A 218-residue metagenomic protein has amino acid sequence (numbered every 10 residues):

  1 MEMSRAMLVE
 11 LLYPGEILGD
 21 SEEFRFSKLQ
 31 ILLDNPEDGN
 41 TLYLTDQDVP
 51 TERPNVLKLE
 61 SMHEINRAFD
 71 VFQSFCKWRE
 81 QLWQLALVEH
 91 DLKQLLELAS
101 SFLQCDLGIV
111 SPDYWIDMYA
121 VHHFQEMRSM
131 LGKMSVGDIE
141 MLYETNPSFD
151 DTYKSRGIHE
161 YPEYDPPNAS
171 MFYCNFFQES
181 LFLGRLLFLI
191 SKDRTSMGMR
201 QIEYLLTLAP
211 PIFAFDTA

Functional and structural regions predicted by a protein language model:
M1-A218: Alpha-helical/coil-rich non-catalytic "connector" segments in signaling and regulatory proteins
